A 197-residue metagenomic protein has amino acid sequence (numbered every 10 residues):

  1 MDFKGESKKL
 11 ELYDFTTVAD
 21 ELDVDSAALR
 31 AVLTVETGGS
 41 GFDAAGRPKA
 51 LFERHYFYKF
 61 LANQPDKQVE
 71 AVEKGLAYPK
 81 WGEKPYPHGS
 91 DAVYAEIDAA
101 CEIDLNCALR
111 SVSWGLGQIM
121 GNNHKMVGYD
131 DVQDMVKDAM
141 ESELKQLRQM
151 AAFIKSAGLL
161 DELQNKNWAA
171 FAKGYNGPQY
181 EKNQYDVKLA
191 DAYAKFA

Functional and structural regions predicted by a protein language model:
M1-A197: Catalytic glycan-binding domains that act on GlcNAc-containing polysaccharides
